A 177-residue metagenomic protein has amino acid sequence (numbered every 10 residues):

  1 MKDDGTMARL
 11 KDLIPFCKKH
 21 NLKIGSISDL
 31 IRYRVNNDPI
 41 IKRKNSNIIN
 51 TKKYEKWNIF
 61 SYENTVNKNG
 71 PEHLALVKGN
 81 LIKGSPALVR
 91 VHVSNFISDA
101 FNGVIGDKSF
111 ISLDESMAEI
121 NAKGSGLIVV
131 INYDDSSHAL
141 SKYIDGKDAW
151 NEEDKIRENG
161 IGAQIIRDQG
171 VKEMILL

Functional and structural regions predicted by a protein language model:
M1-L177: Catalytic domains of riboflavin
